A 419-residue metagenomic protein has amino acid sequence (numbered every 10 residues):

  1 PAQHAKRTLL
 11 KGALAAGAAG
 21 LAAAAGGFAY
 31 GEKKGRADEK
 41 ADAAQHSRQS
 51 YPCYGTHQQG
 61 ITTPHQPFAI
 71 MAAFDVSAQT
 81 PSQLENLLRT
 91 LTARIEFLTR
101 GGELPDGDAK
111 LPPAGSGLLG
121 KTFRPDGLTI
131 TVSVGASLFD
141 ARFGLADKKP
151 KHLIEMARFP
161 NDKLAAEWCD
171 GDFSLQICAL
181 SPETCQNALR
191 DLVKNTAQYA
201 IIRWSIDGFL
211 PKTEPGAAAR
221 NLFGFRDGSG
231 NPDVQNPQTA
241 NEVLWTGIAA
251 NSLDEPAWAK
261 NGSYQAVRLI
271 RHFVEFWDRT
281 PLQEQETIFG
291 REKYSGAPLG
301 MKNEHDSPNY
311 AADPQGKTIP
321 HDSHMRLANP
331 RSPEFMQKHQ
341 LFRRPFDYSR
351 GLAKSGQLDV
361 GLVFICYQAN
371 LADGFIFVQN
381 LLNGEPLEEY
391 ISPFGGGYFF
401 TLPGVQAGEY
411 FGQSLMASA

Functional and structural regions predicted by a protein language model:
P1-A5: N-terminal secretory signal peptides
T8, G12-G27, D38-A419: Long, histidine/aromatic-enriched segments associated with O2/redox biology
E32-K33: Short hydrophobic alpha-helical membrane-entry/anchor segments
